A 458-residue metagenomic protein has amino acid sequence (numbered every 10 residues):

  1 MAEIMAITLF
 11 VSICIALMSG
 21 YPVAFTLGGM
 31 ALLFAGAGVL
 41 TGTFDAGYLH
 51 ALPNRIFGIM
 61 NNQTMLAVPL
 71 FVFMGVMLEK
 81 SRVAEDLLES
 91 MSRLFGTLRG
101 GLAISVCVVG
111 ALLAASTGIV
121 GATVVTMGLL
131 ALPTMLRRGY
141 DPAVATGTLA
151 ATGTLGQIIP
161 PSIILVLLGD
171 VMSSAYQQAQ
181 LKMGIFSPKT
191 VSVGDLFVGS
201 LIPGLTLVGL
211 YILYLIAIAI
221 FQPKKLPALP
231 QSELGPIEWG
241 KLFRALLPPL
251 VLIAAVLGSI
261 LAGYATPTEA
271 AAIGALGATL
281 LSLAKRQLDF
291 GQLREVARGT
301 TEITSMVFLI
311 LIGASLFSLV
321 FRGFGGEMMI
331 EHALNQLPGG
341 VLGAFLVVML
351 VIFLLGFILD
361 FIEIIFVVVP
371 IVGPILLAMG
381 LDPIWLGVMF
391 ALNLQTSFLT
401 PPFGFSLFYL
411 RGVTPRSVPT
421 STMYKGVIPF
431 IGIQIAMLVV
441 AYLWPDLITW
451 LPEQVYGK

Functional and structural regions predicted by a protein language model:
M1-K458: Alpha-helical transmembrane segments of multi-pass membrane transport proteins
